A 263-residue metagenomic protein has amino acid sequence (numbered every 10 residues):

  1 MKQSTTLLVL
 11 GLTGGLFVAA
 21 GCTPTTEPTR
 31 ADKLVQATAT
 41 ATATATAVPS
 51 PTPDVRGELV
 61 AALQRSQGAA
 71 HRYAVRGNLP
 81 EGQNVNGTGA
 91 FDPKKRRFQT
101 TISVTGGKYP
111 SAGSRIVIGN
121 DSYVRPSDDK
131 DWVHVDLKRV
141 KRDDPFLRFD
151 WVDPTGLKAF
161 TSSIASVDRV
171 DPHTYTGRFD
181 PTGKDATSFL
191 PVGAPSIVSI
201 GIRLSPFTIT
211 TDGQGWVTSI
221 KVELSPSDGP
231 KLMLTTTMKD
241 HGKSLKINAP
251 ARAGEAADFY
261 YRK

Functional and structural regions predicted by a protein language model:
K2-K95, L245, A249-K263: N-terminal leader/targeting segments and the immediate start of mature chains
R65-R72, G89-Q99, R115-S122, T155 (+3 more regions): Short, solvent-exposed coil/turn segments at beta-strand boundaries
G77-P80, T101-G106, P126-D128, K221-P226: Beta-turn initiation residues at beta-strand->coil junctions
G82-Q83, G107-Y109, A159-F160, I200-L204 (+1 more regions): Short solvent-exposed loop/turn micro-motifs enriched in small/polar/acidic residues
N86-T88, A112-S114, H134, P206-T208 (+1 more regions): Well-ordered beta-strand positions in beta-sheet-rich domains
P93-L157: An acidic-aromatic
R142-T176, D180-V192: Solvent-exposed helix/loop surface patches that form functional interfaces
T176-A251: Gly/Pro-enriched, hydrophobic low-complexity segments that function as extracytoplasmic propeptides/linkers
